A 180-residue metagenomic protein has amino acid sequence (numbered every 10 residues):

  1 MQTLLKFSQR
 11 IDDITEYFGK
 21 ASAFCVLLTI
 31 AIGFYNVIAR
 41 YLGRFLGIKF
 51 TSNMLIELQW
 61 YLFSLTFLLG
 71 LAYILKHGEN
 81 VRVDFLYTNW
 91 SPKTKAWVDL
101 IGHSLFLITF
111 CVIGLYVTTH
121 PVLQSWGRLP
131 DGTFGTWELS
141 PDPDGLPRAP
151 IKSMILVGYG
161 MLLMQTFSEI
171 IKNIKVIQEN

Functional and structural regions predicted by a protein language model:
M1-N180: Alpha-helical transmembrane segments and membrane-interface helix-loop junctions in multi-pass membrane proteins
